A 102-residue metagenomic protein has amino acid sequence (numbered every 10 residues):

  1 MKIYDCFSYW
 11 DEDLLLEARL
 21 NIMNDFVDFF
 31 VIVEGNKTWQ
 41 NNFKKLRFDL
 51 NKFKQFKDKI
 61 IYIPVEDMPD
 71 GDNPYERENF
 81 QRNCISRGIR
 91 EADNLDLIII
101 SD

Functional and structural regions predicted by a protein language model:
M1-D25: N-proximal low-complexity "stem/linker" segments adjacent to membrane-targeting elements
K2-I3, N24-K37, K57-I61: Short loop->beta transition adjacent to catalytic acidic/histidine clusters or analogous donor-positioning motifs
D5-W10, V33-E34, I100-D102: Short His-Asn-centered micro-motif
F7-Y9, F30, Y62, G88: Aromatic-enriched hydrophobic runs in primary sequence
W10, D25-D28, A92-L95: Short, well-ordered loop/turn elements at secondary-structure boundaries
G35-I100: Active-site-proximal specificity loops/subdomain of glycosyltransferases
